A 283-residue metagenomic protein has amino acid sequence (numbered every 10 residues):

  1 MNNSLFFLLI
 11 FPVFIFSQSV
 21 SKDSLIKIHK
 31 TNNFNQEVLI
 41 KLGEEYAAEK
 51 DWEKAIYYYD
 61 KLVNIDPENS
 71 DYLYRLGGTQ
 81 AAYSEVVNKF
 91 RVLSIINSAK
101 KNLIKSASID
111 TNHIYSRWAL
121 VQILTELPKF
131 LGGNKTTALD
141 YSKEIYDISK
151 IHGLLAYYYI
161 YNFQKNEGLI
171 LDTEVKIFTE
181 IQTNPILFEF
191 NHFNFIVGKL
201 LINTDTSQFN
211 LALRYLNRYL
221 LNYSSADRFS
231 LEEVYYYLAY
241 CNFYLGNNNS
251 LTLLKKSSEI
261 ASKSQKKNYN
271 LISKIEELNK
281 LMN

Functional and structural regions predicted by a protein language model:
I28, L62, K105-S106, E144-I145 (+3 more regions): Canonical positions in the second alpha-helix
N33, P67, T111, I148-K150 (+2 more regions): Short coil turns that delineate tetratricopeptide repeat
V38, Y72, S116, G153-L155 (+6 more regions): TPR alpha-solenoid repeat register
K41, R75, A82, A119 (+4 more regions): "A position-specific structural signal for the A-helix of alpha-solenoid helical repeats
K50, G77, A82-K89, Q122-G132 (+8 more regions): Short coil/turn linking the two alpha-helices of tandem helical-hairpin repeats
F163, L187-L231: Alpha-helical adaptor scaffolds
